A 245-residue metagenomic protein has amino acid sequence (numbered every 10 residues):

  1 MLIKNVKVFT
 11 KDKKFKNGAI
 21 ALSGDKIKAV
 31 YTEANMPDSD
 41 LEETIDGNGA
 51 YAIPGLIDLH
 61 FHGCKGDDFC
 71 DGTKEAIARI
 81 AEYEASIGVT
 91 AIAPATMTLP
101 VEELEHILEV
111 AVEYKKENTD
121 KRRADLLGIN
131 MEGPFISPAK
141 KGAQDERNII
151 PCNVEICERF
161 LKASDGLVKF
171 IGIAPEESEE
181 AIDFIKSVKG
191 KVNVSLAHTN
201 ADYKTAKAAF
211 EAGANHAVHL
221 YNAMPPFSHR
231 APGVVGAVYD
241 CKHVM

Functional and structural regions predicted by a protein language model:
M1-I3, D38-A78, E82: Replace "His-x-His-based motif
L2, V8-I53: Histidine-rich, glycine-flanked metal-binding segment
V6, I20, D25, G49 (+4 more regions): Divalent metal-coordination and catalytic microenvironments
H62, A78-I107, R123-S137, S164-E176 (+3 more regions): Divalent metal-dependent hydrolysis catalytic cores, especially in the metallo-beta-lactamase
G66-G72, S86-G88, A93-E103, A223-A231 (+1 more regions): Active-site loop-to-helix "anion-binding N-cap" substructures in soluble metabolic enzymes
T73-A76, I107-V110, N153-E155, H229-V235: Charged helix-capping and loop-helix junction motifs
S137-K162: Conserved phosphate-binding/catalytic loop of the ribokinase/pfkB sugar-kinase fold
K162-M245: Active-site core of metal-dependent hydrolases
